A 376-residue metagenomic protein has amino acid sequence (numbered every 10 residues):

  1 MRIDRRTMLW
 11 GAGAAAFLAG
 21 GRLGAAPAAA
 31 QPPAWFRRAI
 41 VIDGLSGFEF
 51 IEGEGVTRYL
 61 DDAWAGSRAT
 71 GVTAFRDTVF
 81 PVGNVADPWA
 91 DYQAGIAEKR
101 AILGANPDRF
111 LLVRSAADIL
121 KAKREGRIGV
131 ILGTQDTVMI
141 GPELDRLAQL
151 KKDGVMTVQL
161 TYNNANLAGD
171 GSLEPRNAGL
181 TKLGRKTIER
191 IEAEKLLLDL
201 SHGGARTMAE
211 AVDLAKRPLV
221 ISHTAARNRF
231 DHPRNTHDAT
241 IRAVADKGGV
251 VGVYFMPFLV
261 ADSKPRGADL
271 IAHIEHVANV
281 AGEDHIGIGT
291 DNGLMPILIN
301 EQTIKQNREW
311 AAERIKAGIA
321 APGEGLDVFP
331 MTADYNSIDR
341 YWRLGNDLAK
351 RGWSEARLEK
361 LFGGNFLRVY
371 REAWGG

Functional and structural regions predicted by a protein language model:
R2-L18, G24-R176, D231-I241, A245-K247 (+1 more regions): N-terminal hydrophobic targeting/anchoring segments and the immediately downstream early-domain regions of hydrolases
M139-G141, K152-R234: Divalent metal-binding pocket/active-site signature
